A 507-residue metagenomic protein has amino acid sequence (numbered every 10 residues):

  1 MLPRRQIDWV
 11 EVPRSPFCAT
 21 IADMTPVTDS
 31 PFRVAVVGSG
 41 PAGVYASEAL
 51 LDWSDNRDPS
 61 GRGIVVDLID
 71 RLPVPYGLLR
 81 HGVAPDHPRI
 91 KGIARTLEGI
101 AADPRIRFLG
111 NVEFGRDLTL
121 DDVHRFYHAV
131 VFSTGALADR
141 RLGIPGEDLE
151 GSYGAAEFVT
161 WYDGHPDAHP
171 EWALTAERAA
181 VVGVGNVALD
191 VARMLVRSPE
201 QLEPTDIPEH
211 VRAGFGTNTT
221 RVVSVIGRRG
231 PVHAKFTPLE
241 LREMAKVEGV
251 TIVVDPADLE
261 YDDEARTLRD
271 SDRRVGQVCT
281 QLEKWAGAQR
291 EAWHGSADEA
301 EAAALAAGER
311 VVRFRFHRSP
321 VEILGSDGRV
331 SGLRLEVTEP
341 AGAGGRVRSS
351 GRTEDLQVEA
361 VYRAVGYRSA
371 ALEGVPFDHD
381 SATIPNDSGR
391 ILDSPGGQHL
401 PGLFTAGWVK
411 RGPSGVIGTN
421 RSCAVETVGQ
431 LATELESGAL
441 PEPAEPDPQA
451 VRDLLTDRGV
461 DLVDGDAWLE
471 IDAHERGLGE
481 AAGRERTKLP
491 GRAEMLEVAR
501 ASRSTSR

Functional and structural regions predicted by a protein language model:
V27-G40, T175-V182: Beta1/beta-strand and adjacent pyrophosphate-binding region of the FAD-binding site in flavoprotein oxidoreductases
V34-P59, L189-L195: N-terminal Rossmann-like FAD-binding beta1-loop-alpha1 element of flavoenzymes
S54-L68, R193-R348, L431, L435-A439: Dinucleotide-binding/catalytic capping subdomain of oxidoreductase cores
V65, P73-A129, C279, E283-A306: N-terminal Rossmann-like dinucleotide/flavin-binding domain of flavoprotein oxidoreductases that bind FAD/FMN
T96-G151, V321-R334: Feature captures the FAD/FMN-dependent oxidoreductase FAD-binding
D139-T217, T383-S394: Glycine-rich dinucleotide-binding loop and its adjacent helix/turn
G151-H169, I323, R329, A341-R411: FAD-site-proximal beta/loop scaffold in flavoenzymes
R390-R507: C-terminal, flexible cofactor-proximal segment of oxidoreductases
